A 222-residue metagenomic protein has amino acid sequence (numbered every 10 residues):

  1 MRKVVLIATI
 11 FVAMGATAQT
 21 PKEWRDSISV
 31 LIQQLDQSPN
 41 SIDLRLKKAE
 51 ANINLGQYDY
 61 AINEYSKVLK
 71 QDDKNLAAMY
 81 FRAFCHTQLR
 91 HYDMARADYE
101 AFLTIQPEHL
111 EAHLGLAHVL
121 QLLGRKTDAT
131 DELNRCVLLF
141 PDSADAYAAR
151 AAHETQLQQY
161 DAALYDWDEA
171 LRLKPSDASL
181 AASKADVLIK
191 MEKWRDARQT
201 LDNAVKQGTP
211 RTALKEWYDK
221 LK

Functional and structural regions predicted by a protein language model:
V4-A13: Sec-dependent N-terminal signal peptides
P21-V30, G56-K67, L89-A101, L123-R135 (+2 more regions): Structural signature of tandem alpha-helical TPR/SEL1-like repeats, specifically the intra-repeat loop/turn
K22-R25, D186, K190-K222: Terminal, low-structured helical/coil segments at or just beyond the last alpha-helical repeat
L31-D36, L69, L103, V137 (+2 more regions): A conserved position within tetratricopeptide repeats
I42-D43, L76-A77, L110-E111, A144-D145 (+2 more regions): Helix-start (N-cap) detector for alpha-helical repeat units in TPR-like alpha-solenoids, especially tetratricopeptide
